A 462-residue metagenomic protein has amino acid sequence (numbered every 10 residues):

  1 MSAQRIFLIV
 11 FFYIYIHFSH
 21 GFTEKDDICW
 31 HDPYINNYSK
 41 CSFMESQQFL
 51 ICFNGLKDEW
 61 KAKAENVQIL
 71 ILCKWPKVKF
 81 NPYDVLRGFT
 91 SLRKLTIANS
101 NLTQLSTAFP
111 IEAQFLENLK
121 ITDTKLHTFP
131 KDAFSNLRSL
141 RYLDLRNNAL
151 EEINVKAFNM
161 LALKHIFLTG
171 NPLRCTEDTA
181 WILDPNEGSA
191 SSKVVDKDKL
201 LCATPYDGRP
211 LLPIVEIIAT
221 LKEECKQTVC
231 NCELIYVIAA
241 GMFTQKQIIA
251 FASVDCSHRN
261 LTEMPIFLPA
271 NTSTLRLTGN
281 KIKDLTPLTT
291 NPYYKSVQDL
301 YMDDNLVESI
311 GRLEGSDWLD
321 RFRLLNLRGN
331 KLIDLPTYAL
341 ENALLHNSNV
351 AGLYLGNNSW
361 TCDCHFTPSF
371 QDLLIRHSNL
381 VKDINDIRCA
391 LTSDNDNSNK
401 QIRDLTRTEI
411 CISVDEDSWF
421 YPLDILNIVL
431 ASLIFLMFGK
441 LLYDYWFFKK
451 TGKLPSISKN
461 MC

Functional and structural regions predicted by a protein language model:
S2-C462: Extracellular leucine-rich repeat
